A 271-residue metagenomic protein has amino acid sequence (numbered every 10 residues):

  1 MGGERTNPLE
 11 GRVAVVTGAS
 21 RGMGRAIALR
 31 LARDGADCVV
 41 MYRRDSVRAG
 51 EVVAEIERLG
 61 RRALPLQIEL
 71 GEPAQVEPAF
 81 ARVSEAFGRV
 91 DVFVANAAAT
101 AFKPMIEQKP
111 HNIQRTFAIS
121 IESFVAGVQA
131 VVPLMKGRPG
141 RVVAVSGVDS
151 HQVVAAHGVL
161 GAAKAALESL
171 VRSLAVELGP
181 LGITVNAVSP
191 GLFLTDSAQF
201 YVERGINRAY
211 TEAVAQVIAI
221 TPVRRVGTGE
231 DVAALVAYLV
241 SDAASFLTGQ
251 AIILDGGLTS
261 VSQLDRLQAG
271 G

Functional and structural regions predicted by a protein language model:
G2-R5, A237, T248-G271: Short C-terminal tail/terminal secondary-structure segment of NAD(P)H-dependent dehydrogenase/reductase domains
V13, S20-R21: Conserved glycine-rich cofactor-binding loop
A36-E51: Conserved glycine-rich Rossmann-like NAD(P)H-binding loop of the short-chain dehydrogenase/reductase
E77, A99-R115, A156-V159, Q199 (+2 more regions): Conserved mid-core segment of classical short-chain dehydrogenase/reductases
A99, I106-V125, V143, L160 (+3 more regions): Catalytic Tyr-X3-Lys loop
P133, V176-P180, S245: Alpha-helical segment proximal to the catalytic Tyr-Lys
P139, G179, T184, L247-G249: Short, small/polar-rich loop/turn modules that mediate ligand/substrate recognition or access, typified
R141-A166, V171-P180, L192-F193: Catalytic loop of short-chain dehydrogenase/reductase
